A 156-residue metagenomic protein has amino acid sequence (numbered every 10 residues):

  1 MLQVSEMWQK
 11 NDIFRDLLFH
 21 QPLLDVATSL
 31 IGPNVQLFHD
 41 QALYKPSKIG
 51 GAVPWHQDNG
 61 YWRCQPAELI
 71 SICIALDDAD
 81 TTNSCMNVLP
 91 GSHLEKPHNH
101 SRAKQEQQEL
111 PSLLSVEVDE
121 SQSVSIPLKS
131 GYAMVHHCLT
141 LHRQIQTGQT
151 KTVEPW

Functional and structural regions predicted by a protein language model:
M1-W55, Y61-R63, S101: Non-heme Fe(II)-dependent double-stranded beta-helix
Q41, Q57, I74-D78, P90: Short, structured patches in soluble enzyme cores that scaffold and shape functional sites
Q57-C73: Acidic, His- and aromatic-enriched active-site or binding-groove loops in soluble protein domains that engage sugars
A67-S71, N83, S123-S125, P155: Extracellular structured ligand-interaction cores
I72, H142-Q149: Short beta-strand His + acidic residue motifs that chelate non-heme Fe in jelly-roll/DSBH and cupin folds
I72-I74, H136, K151-W156: A short hydrophobic beta-strand segment most commonly corresponding to one strand of the jelly-roll/cupin
A79-R143: Double-stranded beta-helix
